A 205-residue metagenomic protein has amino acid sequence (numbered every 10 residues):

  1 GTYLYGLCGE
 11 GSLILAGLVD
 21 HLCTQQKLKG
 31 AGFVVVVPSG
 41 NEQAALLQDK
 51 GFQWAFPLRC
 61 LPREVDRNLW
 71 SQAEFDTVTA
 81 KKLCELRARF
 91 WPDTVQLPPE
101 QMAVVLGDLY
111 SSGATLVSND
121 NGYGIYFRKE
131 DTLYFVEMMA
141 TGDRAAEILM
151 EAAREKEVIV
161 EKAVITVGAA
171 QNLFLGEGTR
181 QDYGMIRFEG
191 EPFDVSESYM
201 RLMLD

Functional and structural regions predicted by a protein language model:
G1, G32-V35: Beta-sheet entry/capping signal
G1-G11, E130-G142: Conserved acetyl-CoA binding element of GNAT-fold acetyltransferases
Y3, G30, Y134, E157-I159: Short loop/turn motifs at secondary-structure junctions
G6-K29, V36, G142-E155: Conserved acetyl-CoA-binding loop-helix of GNAT-fold acetyltransferases
L28-A31, F52: A structural motif
V34-V37, Q96, L116-N119, I125 (+1 more regions): A structural signal for short, well-ordered beta-strand segments and their strand-loop junctions that often border
V37-A73, V136-D143, E147-D205: Active-site/acyl-donor-binding loops of N-acyltransferases
D49-E137: Amide-forming acyltransferase catalytic core, primarily the GNAT-like/NAT-type and related acyltransferase folds
